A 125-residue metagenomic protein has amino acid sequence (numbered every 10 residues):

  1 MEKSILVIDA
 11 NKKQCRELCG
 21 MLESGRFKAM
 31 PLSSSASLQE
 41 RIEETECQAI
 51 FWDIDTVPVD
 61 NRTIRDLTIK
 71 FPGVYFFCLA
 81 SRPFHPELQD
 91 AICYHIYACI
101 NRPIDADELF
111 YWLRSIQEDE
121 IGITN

Functional and structural regions predicted by a protein language model:
N11-P31: Two-component/phosphorelay signaling modules centered on CheY-like receiver
S33-A49, T56-V57: Acidic, metal-coordinating helix/loop segments flanking the phosphotransfer/catalytic sites of two-component signaling
C47-F71, F84: Conserved phosphotransfer microenvironments
I50, C99-I100: Two-component signal transduction core modules
R62, R82-C99: Alpha4 helix (beta4-alpha4-beta5 surface) of REC/receiver domains from two-component response regulators
G73-H85: A short, hydrophobic beta-strand element within the central beta-sheet of small alpha/beta folds
I104-L113: C-terminal output helix
L113-N125: The C-terminal output helix
